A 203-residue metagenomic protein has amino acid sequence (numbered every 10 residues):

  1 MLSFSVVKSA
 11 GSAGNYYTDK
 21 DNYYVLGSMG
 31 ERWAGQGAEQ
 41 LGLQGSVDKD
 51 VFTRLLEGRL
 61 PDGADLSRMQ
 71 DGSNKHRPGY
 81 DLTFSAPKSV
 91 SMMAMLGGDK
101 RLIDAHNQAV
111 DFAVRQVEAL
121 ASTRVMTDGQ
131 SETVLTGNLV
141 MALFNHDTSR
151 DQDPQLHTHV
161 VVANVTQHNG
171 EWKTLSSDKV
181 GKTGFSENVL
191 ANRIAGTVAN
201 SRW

Functional and structural regions predicted by a protein language model:
M1-W203: Intrinsically disordered, flexible peripheral segments
